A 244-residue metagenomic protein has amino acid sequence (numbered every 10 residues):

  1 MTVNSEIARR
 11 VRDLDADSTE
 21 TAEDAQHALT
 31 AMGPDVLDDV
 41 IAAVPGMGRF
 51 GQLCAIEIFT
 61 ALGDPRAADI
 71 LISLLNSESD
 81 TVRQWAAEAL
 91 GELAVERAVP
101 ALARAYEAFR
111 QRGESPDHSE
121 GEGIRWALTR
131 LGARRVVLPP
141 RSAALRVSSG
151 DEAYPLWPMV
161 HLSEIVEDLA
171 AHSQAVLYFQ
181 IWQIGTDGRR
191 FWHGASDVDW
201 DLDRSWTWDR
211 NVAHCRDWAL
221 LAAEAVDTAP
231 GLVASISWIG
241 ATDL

Functional and structural regions predicted by a protein language model:
T2-D13, P34-P45, D64-N76, V95-Q111 (+1 more regions): Amphipathic alpha-helical scaffolding segments comprising HEAT/armadillo-like alpha-solenoid repeats
D17-S18, M47-G48, E78-S79, F109-R110 (+1 more regions): Short inter-helical turns and helix N-cap capping residues of alpha-solenoid HEAT/ARM repeat scaffolds
T21-A22, Q52, R83, E114-D117 (+1 more regions): Residue-level detector of extended alpha-helical repeat arrays and alpha-solenoid scaffolds
A25-A28, A55, A86, G121-I124: Conserved hydrophobic register position within alpha-solenoid helical repeats
M32-D35, L53-C54, Q84, E152-D201: Amphipathic alpha-helical interaction modules
D117-V136: Eukaryotic acidic, Ser/Thr-rich intrinsically disordered low-complexity regions
C215-L244: Amphipathic alpha-helical binding modules
